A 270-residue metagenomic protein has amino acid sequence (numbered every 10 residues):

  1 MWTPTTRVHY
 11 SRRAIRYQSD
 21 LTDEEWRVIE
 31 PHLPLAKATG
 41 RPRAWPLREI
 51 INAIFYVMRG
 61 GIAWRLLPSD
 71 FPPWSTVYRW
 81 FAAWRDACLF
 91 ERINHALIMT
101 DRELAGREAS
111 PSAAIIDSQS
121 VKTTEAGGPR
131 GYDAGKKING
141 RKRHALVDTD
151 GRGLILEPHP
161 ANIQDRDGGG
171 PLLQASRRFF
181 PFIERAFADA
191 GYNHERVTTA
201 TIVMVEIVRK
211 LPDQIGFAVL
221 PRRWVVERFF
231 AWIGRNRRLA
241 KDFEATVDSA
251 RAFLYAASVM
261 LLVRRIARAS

Functional and structural regions predicted by a protein language model:
M1-S270: Short alpha-helical elements
